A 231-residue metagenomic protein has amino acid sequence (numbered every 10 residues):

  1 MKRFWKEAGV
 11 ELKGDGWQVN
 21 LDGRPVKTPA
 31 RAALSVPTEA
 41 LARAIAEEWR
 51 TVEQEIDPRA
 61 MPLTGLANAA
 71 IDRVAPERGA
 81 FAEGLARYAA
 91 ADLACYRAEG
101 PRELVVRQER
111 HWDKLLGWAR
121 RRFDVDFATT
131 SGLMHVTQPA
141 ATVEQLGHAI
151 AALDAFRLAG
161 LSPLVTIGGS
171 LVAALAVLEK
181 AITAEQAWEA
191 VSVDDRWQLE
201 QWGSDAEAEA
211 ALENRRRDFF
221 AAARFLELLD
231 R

Functional and structural regions predicted by a protein language model:
M1-P76: An N-terminal structural lobe/cap that precedes and organizes the functional/catalytic core across diverse proteins
P37-A40, A44, P76, R110 (+3 more regions): Conserved active-site and cofactor/substrate-binding residues in soluble primary-metabolism enzymes
T51-Q54, R120, D124, V177-I182 (+3 more regions): Generic secondary-structure signature for well-ordered alpha-helical cores
P58-M61, S131, G203: Short coil/turn segments at secondary-structure boundaries
G79-Q145: Internal, conserved structured core segments that host functional sites
T137-A208, F220: An internal, amphipathic alpha-helical element
A208-R231: A cross-kingdom marker for long, charged
